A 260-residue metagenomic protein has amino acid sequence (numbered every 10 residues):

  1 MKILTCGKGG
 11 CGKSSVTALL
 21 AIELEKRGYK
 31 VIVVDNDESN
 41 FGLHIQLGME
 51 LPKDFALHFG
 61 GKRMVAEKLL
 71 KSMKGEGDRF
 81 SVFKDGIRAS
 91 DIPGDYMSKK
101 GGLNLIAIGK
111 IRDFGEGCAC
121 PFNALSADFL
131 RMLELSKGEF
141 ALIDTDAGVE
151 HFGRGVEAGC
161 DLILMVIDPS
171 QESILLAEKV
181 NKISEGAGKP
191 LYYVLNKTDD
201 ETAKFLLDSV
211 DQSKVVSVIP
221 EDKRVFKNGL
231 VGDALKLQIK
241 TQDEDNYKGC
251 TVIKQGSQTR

Functional and structural regions predicted by a protein language model:
T5: Hydrophobic anchor at the beta1->P-loop junction of P-loop NTPases
G10: Walker A (P-loop) phosphate-binding loop of P-loop NTPases
K13: Conserved lysine of the Walker
V16: Hydrophobic positions on the alpha1 helix immediately C-terminal to the Walker A/P-loop
E25-K100: N-terminal phosphate/diphosphate-binding loop that engages ATP/GTP or pyrophosphate donors across diverse enzyme folds
I108-F114, C118, L130-F152: Switch II (G3) loop of P-loop NTPases
M132-K137, F152-Q171: Inter-motif core of Ras-like GTPase G domains
I183-R260: C-terminal lobe/tail of nucleotide-utilizing enzymes
